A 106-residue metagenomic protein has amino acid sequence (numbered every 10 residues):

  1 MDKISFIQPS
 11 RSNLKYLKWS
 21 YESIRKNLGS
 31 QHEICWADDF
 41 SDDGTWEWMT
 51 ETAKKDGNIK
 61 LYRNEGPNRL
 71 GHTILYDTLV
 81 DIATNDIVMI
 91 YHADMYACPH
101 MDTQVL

Functional and structural regions predicted by a protein language model:
K3-S5, E33: Cell-envelope/extracellular polymer assembly enzymes that use nucleotide-activated donors
Q8-W19, F40: Active-site beta-to-alpha loop of glycosyltransferases that engages the nucleotide-sugar donor
E22-Q31: Short, acidic, metal-binding catalytic loop of nucleotide-sugar glycosyltransferases
D38-E47: A conserved acidic beta->alpha catalytic loop
G44, M95-L106: Acidic donor-binding/catalytic loop of UDP-sugar-dependent glycosyltransferases, especially processive GT2
T50-L70: Conserved donor nucleotide-binding strand/loop of the catalytic core
E65-A83: Glycine-rich, basic loop-to-helix element that forms the pyrophosphate-binding segment of sugar-nucleotide handling
V88: Short aromatic/hydrophobic "clamp" motif used to bind/position activated sugar donors
